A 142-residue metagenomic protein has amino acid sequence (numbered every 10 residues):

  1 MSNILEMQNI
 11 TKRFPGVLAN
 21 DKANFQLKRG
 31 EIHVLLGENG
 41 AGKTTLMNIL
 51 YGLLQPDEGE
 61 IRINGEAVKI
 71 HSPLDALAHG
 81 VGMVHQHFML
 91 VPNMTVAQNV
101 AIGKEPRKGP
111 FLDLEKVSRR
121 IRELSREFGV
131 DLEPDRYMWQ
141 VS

Functional and structural regions predicted by a protein language model:
M1-S142: Glycine-rich phosphate-binding loops of nucleotide-dependent enzymes
